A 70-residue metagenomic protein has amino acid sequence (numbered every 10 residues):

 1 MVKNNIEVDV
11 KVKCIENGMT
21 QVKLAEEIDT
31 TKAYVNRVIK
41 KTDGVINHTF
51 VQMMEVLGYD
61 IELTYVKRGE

Functional and structural regions predicted by a protein language model:
M1-N17: A short, Lys/Arg-rich alpha-helix, primarily the initiator
V8, G18-M19, V45-H48: Residue-level signal for the short linker/turn that defines the boundary of a DNA-recognition helix
K11, V22, N36, V51: Residues within the helices of the helix-turn-helix
C14, A25, M54: The alpha-helix within a helix-turn-helix
G18-A33: Short alpha-helical DNA-recognition segment
D29-G44: Recognition helix of helix-turn-helix/homeodomain-like DNA-binding domains that insert into the DNA major groove
H48-L63: DNA major-groove recognition helix of helix-turn-helix/homeodomain DNA-binding modules
K67-E70: Short acidic DE-rich linear segments
